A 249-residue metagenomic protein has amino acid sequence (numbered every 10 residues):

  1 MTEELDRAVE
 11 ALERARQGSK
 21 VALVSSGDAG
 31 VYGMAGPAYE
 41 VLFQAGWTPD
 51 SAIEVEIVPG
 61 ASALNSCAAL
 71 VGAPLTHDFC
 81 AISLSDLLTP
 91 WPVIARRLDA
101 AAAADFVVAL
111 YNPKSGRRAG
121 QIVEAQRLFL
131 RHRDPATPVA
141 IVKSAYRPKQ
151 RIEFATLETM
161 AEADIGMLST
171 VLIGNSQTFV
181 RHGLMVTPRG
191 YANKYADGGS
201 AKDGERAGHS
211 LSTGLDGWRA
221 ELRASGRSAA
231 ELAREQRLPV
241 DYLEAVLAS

Functional and structural regions predicted by a protein language model:
M1-V55, A161, A192-N193, D197-R219: Class I S-adenosyl-L-methionine
K20-V21, A103-W218: A contiguous loop/helix-start segment that scaffolds small-molecule binding in enzyme catalytic cores
S26-Y32, A61-A63, S115-G116, L238-P239: Gly/Ser/Thr-rich loops at beta-strand to alpha-helix junctions that form or flank small-molecule/cofactor-binding
V31-A104: Class I SAM-dependent methyltransferase SAM-binding "motif I" and its flanking Rossmann-like core
E231-A233: Short alpha-helical "recognition helix" segments of helix-turn-helix
Q236, L247: DNA major-groove recognition helix of helix-turn-helix
L243-E244: Helix-turn-helix DNA-binding helix
